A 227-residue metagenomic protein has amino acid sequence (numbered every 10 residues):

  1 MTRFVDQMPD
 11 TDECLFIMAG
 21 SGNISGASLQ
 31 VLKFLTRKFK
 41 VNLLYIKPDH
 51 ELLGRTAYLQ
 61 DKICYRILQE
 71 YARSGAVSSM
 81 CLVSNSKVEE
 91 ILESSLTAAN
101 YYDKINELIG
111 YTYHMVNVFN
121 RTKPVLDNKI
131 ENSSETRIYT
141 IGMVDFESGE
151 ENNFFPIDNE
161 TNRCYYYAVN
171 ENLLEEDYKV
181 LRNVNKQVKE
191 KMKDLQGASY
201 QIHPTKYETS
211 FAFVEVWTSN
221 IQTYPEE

Functional and structural regions predicted by a protein language model:
M1-E227: Tubulin/FtsZ superfamily GTPase core signature
